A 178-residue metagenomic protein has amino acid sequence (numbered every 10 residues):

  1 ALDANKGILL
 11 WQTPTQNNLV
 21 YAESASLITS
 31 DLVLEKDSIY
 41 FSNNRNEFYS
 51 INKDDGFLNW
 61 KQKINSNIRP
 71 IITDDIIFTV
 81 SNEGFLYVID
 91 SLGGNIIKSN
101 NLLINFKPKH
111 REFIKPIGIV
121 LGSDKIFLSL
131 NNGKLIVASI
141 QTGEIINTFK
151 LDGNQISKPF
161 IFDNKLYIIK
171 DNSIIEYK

Functional and structural regions predicted by a protein language model:
A1-N5, I72-L92: Generic detector of contiguous secondary-structure segments
D3-K6, N52-D55, D90-G94, S139-G143 (+1 more regions): Short loop/turn segments that connect beta-strands within beta-propeller blades
A4, R45, E83, N132 (+1 more regions): Surface-exposed loop/turn positions within WD40 beta-propeller blades
I8-K36, F57-D74, K98-V120, I146-D163: Extracytoplasmic beta-rich repeat domains
L9, Y49-S50, Y87, I136 (+1 more regions): WD40 beta-propeller blade core
S38-F41, I77-T79, Y87, K125-L128 (+1 more regions): Conserved beta-propeller blade signature
G93, K125, L130-K178: C-terminal closing repeat unit and adjoining cap/tail of repeat-based domains
